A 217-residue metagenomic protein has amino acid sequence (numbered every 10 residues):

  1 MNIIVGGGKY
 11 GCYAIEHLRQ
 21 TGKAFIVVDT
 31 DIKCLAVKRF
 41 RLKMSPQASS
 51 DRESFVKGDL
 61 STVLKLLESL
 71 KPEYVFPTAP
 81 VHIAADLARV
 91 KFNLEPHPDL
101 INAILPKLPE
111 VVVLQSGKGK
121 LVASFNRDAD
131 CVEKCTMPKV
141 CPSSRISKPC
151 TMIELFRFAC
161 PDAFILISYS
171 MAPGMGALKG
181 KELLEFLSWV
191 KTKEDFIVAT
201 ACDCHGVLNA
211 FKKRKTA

Functional and structural regions predicted by a protein language model:
M1-R19: Glycine-rich adenosine-cofactor-binding loop
G7-C12, T78-A85, K118-G119, R127-C131 (+1 more regions): Gly/Ser/Thr-rich loops at beta-strand to alpha-helix junctions that form or flank small-molecule/cofactor-binding
Q20-A24: Conserved S-adenosyl-L-methionine
I26-I32: Conserved acidic E/D residue at the C-terminus of a beta-strand in Rossmann-like folds
K33-K38: Short, charged/polar "capping" segments at the starts of alpha-helices and the immediately preceding loops
R39-M44, S50-V112: Phosphate-bearing ligand-interacting subdomains that bind or position ATP/ADP/UDP/GDP/NAD(P) or nucleotide-linked
L114-S188: A conserved mid-domain beta-alpha-beta active-site/ligand-binding segment of alpha/beta enzyme cores
E182-A217: Extended, charged low-complexity segments that frequently continue into or abut oligomerization scaffolds
